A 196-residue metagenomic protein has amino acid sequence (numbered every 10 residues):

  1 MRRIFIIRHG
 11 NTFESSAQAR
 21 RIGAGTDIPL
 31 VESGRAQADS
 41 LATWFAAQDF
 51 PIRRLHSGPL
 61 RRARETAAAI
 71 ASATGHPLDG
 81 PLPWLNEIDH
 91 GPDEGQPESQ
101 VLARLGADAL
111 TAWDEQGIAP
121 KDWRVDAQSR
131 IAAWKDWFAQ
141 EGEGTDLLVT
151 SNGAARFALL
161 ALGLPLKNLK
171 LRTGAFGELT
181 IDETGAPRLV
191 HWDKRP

Functional and structural regions predicted by a protein language model:
R2, I7-P77: Active-site-proximal alpha-helix that buttresses catalytic centers in soluble enzyme cores
I4, G142-G153: Generic beta-sheet signal
T12, A154-A155: Short active-site segment of divalent metal-dependent hydrolases/proteases that encodes the spacing between
I28-P29, S72-A133, V190-H191: Phosphate-handling substructures
Q48-P51, Q140-T145: Glycine-rich phosphate-binding loop signature in dinucleotide/nucleotide-binding domains
A69, F157, A161: Active-site signature of alpha/beta-hydrolase-fold catalytic machinery across serine- and Asp/Cys-nucleophile hydrolases
R130-E143: A short, acidic, amphipathic alpha-helical segment used as a generic capping/interface helix at domain edges
P165-V190: Domain-level recognition of soluble alpha/beta enzyme cores, biased toward histidine phosphatases/phosphomutases
